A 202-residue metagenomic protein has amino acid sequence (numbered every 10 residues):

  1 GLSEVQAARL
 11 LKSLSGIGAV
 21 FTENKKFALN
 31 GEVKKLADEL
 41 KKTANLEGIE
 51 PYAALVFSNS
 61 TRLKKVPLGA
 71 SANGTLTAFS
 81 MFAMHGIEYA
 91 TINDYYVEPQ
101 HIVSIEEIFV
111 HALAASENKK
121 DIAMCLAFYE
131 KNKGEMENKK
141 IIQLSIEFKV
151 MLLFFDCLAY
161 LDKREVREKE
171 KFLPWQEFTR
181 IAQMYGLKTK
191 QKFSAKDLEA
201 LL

Functional and structural regions predicted by a protein language model:
L2-G16: Short amphipathic alpha-helical interaction segments
V5, F21-E23, L153: A local structural micro-motif
S15-K25: A short, conserved structural fragment
G31-S71: Short, amphipathic alpha-helical interaction segments positioned at domain boundaries
L55-N59, M81-D94: Non-catalytic substrate-recognition and accessory regions of acyl/acetyltransferase enzymes
R62-I87: An acidic intrinsically disordered interaction segment
T91-L202: Hydrophobic alpha-helical interaction segments
